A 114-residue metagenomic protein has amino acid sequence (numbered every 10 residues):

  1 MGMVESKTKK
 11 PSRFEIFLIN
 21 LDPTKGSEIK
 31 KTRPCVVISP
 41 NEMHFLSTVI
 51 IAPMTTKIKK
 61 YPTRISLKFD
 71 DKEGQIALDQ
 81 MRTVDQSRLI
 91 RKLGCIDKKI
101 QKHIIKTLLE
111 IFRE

Functional and structural regions predicted by a protein language model:
M1-E114: Conserved functional hotspots at enzyme active or ligand-binding sites that engage polyanionic ligands
